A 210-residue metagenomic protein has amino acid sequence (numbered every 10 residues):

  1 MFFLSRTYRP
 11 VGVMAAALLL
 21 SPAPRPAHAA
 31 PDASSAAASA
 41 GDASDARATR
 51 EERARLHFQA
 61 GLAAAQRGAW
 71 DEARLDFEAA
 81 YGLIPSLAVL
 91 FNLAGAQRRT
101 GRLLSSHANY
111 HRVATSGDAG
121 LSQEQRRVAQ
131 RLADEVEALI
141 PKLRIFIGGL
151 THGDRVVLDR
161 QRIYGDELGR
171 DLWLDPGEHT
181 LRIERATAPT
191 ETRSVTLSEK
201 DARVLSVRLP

Functional and structural regions predicted by a protein language model:
M1-P210: Acidic, Pro/Ser/Gly/Ala-rich intrinsically disordered segments
